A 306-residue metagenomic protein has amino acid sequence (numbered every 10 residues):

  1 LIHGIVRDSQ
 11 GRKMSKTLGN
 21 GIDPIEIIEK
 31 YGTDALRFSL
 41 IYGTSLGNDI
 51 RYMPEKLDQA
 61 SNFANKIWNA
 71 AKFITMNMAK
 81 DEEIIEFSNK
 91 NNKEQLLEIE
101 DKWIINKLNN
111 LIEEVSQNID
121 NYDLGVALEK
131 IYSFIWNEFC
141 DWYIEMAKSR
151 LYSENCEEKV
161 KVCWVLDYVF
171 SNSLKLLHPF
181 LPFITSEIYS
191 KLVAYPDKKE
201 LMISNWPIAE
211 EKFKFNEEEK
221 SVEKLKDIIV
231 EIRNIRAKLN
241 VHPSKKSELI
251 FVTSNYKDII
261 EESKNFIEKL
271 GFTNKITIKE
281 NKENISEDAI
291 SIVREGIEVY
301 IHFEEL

Functional and structural regions predicted by a protein language model:
I2-E29, T33, N48-L306: Feature 926 captures the class I aminoacyl-tRNA synthetase adenylation module centered on the KMSKS loop
F38-S39: Non-catalytic, structured segments within soluble enzyme domains
T44: Glycine-rich phosphate/pyrophosphate-binding beta-alpha loops
